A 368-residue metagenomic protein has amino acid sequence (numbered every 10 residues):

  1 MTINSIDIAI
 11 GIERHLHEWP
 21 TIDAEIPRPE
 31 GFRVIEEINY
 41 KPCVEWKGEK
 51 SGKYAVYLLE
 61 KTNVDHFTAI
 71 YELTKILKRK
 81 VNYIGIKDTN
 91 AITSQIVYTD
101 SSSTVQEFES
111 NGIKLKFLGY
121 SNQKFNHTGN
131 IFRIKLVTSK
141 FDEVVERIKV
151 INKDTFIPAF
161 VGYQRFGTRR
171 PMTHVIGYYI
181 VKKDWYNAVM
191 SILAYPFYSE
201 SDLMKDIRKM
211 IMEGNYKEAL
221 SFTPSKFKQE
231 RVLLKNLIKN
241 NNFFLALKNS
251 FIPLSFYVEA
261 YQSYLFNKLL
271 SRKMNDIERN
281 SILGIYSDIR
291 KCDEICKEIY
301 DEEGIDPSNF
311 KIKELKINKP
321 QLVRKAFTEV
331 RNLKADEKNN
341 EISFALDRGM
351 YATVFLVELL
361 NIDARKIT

Functional and structural regions predicted by a protein language model:
M1-Y54, E60-F67, E72-D347, T353-T368: Extended, charged/glycine-rich binding lobes that contact polyanionic ligands
